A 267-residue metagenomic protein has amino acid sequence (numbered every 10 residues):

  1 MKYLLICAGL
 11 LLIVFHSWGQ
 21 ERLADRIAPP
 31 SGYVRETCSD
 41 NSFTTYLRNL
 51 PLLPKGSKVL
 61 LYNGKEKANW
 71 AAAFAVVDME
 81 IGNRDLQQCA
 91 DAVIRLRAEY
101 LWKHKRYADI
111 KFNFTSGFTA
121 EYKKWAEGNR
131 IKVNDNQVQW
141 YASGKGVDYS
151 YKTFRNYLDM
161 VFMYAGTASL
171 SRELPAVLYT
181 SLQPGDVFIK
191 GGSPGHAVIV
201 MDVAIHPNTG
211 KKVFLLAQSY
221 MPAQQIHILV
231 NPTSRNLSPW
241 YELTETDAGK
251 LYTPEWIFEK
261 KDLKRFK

Functional and structural regions predicted by a protein language model:
M1-Q20: Bacterial Sec-dependent N-terminal signal peptides
C7-G9, K190, H206: Generic marker of residues within folded, mature protein domains
Q20-E80, Q87: Cationic-aromatic interfacial patches
T44-P51, Y100-L101, Y157-V161, L216 (+2 more regions): Generic hydrophobic, helix-prone segments enriched in Leu/Val/Ile
K67-F74, D78, G82-Q183, I189-A197 (+2 more regions): Acidic/His-rich structured neighborhood in mature extracellular/periplasmic domains
K212-K267: Low-complexity, Gly/Ser/Thr/Pro-rich intrinsically disordered linker/tail segments
